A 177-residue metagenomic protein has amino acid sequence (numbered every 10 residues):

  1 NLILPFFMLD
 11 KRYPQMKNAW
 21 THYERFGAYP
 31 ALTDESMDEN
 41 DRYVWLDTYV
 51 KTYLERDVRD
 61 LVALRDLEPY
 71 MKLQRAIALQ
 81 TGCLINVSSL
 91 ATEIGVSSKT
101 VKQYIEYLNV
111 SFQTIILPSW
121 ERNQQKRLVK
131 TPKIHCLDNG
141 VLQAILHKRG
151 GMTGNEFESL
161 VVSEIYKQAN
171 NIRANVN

Functional and structural regions predicted by a protein language model:
N1-I3: Alpha-helical sensor/transducer elements of the RecA-like P-loop NTPase core
F6-Y49: Amphipathic alpha-helical "lid/sensor" segments that cap RecA-like P-loop NTPase cores
T33-N177: Accessory nucleic acid-recognition modules appended to NTPase machines
